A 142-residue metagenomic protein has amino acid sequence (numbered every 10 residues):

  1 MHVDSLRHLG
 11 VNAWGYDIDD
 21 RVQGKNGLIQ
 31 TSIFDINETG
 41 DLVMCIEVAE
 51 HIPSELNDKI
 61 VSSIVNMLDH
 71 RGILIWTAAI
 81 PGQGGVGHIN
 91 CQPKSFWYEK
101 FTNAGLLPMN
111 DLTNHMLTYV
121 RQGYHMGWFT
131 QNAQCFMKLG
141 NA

Functional and structural regions predicted by a protein language model:
M1-G82, S95, M137-K138: Conserved SAM-binding loop
K25-L28, N57, G85-I89, V120-Y124: Short aromatic-enriched loop/helix-cap "lid" or pocket-rim segments at secondary-structure transitions that line
L68, N114-M116, L139-N141: Short regulatory "switch" loops immediately downstream of catalytic or recognition motifs within protein catalytic
A79-P81, M116-Y119: Short linear capping/connector segments at secondary-structure termini
I80-K100, A104: Acceptor-substrate binding/catalytic loop of class I
L106-T118: Conserved S-adenosyl-L-methionine
Y119-A142: Core SAM-dependent methyltransferase catalytic element
